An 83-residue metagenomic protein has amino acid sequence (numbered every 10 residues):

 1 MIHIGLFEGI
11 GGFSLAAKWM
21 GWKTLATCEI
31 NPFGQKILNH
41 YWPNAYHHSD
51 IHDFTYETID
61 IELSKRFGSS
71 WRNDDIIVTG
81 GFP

Functional and structural regions predicted by a protein language model:
M1-P83: Conserved active-site and SAM-binding loop architecture of S-adenosyl-L-methionine-dependent nucleic-acid
